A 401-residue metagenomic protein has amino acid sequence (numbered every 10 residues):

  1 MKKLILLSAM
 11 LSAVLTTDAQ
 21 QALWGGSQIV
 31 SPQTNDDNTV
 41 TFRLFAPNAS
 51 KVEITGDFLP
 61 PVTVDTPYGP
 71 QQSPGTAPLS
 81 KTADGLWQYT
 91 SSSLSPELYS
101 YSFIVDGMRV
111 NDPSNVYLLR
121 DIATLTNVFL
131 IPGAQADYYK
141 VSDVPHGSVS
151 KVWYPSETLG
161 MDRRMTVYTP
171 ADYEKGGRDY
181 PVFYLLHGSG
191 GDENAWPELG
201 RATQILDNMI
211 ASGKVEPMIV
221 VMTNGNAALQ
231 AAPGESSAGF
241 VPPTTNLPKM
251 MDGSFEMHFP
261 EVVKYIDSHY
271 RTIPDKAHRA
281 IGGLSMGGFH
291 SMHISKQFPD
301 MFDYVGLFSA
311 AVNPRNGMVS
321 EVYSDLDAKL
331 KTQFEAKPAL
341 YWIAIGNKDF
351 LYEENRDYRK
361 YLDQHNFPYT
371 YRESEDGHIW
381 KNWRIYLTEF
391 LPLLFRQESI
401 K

Functional and structural regions predicted by a protein language model:
L4-A13: Sec-dependent N-terminal signal peptides
I5, Q20-Q21, L130-G133: Short, basic/low-complexity N-terminal boundary segments at the transition from targeting/disordered tails
L15-A19: Sec/Tat signal peptide C-region and signal peptidase I cleavage site
Q20-T41: N-terminal edge beta-strand
T34-T76, S80-K401: Non-catalytic cap/lid and distal C-terminal segments of serine-dependent acyl enzymes
